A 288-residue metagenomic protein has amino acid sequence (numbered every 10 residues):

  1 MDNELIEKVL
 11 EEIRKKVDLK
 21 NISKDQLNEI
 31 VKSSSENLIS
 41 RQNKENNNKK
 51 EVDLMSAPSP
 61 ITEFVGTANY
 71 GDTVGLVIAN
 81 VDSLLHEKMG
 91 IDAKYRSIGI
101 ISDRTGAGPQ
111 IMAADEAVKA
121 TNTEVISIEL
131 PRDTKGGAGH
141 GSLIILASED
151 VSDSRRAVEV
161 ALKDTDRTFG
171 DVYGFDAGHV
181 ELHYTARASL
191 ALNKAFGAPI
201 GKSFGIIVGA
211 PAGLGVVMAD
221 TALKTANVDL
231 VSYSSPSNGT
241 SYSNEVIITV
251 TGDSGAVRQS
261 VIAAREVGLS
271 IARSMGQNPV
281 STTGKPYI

Functional and structural regions predicted by a protein language model:
D2-G106, Q110-G139, E149-E245, T249-I288: Long, contiguous binding/interaction regions
G141-L143: Short glycine-rich loop/turn motifs
